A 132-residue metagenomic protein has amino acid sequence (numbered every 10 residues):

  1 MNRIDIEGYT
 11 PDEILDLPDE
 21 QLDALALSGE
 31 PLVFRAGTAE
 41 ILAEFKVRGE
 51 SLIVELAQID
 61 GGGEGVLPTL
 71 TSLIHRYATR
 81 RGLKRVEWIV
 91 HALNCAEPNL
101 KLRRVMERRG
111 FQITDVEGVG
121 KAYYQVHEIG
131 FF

Functional and structural regions predicted by a protein language model:
M1-P68, S72, R76-F132: Non-catalytic substrate-recognition and accessory regions of acyl/acetyltransferase enzymes
